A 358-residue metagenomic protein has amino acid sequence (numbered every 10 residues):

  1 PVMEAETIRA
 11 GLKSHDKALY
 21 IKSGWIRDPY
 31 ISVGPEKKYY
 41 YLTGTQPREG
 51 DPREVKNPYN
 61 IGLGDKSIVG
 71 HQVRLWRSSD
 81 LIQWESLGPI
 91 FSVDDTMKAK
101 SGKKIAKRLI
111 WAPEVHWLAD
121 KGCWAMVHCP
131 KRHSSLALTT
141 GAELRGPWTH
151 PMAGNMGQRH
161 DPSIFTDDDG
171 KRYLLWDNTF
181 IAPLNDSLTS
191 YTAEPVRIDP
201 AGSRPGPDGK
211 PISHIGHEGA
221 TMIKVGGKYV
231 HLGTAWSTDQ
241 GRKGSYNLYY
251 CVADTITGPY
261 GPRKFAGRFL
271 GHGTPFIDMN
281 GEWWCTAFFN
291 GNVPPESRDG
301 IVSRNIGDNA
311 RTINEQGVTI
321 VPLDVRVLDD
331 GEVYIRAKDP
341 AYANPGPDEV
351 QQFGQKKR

Functional and structural regions predicted by a protein language model:
P1-R358: Carbohydrate-active catalytic/glycan-binding domains of CAZyme proteins, especially the secreted or lumenal ectodomains
